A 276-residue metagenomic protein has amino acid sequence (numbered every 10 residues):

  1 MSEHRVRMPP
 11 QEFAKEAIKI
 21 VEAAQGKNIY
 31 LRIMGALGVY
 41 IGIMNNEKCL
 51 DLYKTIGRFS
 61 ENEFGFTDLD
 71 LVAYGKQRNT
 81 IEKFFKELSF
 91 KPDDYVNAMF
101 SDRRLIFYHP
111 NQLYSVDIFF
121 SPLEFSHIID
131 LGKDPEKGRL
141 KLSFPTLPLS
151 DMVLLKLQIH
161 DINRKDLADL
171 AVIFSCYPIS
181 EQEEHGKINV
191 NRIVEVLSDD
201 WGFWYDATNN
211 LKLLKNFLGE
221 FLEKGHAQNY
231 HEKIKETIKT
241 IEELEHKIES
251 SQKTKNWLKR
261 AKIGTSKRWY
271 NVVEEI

Functional and structural regions predicted by a protein language model:
M1-Y53: Helical scaffold of the NTase/Pol beta-like nucleotidyltransferase catalytic core
M34-I41, L71, P148-K156: Metal-dependent nucleic-acid phosphoesterase active-site entry motif
G35, A73-G75, S121: Short His-Asn-centered micro-motif
Y40-I43, T80-I81, S126-I128, L155-K156: Short catalytic/ligand-binding loop motif for oxyanion handling, primarily in non-cytosolic enzymes, centered on
K48-I81, L170: Catalytic metal-binding acidic patch
E82-H127: Conserved catalytic core of two-metal-ion nucleotidyltransferases
F119-I276: Catalytic cores of NTP-dependent nucleotidyl/adenyl transfer enzymes across multiple folds
